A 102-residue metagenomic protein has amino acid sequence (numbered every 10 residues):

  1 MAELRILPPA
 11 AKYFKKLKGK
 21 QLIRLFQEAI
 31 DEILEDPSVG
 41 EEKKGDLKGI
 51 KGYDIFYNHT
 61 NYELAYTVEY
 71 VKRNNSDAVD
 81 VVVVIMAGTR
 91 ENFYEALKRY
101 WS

Functional and structural regions predicted by a protein language model:
M1-A29: Arg/Lys-rich, positively charged N-terminal/basic patches that mediate binding to nucleic acids
A2, K51-Y53, L64: Residue-level detector of beta-strand structural context in well-folded domains
K12, E32, N92: Active-site micro-motifs of SAM-dependent methyltransferase domains
K15, K51-D54, E95-A96: Short, solvent-exposed polar/charged micro-motifs at secondary-structure junctions
K16, E32-I33, A87: Conserved catalytic core of Hanks-type protein kinase domains
D31-N58: A short, surface-exposed loop/turn module that caps and links secondary-structure elements
Y57-S102: Enriched for short, Lys/Arg-rich terminal
